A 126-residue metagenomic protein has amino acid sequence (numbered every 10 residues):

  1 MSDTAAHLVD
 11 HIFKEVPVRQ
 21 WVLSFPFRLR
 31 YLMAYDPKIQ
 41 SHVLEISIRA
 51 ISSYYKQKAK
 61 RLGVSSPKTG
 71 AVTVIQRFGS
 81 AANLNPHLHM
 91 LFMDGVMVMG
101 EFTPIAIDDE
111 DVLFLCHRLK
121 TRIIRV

Functional and structural regions predicted by a protein language model:
M1-V126: Beta->alpha loop/short-helix hinge microenvironment recognizer with preference for catalytic Tyr/His contexts
